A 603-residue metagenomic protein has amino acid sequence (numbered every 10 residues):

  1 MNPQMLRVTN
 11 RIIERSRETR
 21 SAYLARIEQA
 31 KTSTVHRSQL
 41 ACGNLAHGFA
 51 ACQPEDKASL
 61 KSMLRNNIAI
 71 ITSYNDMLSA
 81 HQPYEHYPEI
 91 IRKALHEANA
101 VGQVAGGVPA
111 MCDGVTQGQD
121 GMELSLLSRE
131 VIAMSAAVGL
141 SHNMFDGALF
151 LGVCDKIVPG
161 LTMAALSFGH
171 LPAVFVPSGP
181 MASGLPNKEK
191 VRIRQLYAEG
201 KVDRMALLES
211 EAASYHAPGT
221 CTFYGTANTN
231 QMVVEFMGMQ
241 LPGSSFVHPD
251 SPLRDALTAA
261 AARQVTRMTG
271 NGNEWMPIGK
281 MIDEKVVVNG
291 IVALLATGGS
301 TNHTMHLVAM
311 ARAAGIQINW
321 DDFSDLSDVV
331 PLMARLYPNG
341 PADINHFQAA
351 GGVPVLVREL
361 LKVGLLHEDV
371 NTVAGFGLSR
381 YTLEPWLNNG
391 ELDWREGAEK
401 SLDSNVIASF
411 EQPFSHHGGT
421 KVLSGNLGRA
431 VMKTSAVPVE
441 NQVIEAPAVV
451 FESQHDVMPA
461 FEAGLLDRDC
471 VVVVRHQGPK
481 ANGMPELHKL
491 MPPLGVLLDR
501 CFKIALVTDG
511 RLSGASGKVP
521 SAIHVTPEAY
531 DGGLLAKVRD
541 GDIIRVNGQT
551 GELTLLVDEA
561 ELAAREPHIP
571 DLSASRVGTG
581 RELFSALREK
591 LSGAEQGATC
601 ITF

Functional and structural regions predicted by a protein language model:
M1-N66, T72-D76, A80, E89-V108 (+6 more regions): Catalytic or ion-coupling anion/metal-binding cores of large enzyme and transporter domains
H86: Acidic/charged coordination and interface sites in well-structured regions
A105-N143: N-terminal small/polar loop signature for handling phosphorylated ligands or for N-terminal nucleophile
R129-A136, N143-A148, M458-L466: Contiguous domain-boundary segments centered on the initiation and propagation of an alpha-helix
G139-L161, V174-P177: A short, small-residue-rich loop immediately preceding and capping a beta-strand
